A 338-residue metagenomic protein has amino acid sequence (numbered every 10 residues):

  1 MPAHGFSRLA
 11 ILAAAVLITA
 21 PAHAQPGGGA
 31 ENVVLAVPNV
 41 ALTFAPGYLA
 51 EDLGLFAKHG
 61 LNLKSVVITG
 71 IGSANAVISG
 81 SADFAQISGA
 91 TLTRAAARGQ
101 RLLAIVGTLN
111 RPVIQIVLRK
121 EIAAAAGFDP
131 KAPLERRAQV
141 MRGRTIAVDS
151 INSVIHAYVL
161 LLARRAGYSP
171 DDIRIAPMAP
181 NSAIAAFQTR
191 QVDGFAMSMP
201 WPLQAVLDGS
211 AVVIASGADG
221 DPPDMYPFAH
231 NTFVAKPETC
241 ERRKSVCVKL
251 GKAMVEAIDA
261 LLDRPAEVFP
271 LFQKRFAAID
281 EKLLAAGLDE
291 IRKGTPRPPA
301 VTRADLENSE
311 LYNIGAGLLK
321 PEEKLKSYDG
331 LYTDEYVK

Functional and structural regions predicted by a protein language model:
M1-I11: Bacterial N-terminal signal peptides that target proteins for export
A10-A20: Bacterial N-terminal signal peptides
Q25-A166, A176-P177, D193-M199: Short, glycine-/small- and polar/acidic-enriched structural segments that line small-molecule recognition paths
K58, A123-P130, G220-Y226, R292-T302: Short, solvent-exposed loop/beta-turn-alpha elements that line the ligand-binding surface or hinge of extracytoplasmic
N110-I116, K120-I122, A211-V212, A229-F233 (+2 more regions): Small-molecule pocket liners
S182-K274: Pocket-lining segment of extracytoplasmic ligand-binding domains
E241-K320: Secondary-structure end/capping motifs
L311-K338: Conserved C-terminal helix/tail region of periplasmic/extracytoplasmic solute-binding proteins
